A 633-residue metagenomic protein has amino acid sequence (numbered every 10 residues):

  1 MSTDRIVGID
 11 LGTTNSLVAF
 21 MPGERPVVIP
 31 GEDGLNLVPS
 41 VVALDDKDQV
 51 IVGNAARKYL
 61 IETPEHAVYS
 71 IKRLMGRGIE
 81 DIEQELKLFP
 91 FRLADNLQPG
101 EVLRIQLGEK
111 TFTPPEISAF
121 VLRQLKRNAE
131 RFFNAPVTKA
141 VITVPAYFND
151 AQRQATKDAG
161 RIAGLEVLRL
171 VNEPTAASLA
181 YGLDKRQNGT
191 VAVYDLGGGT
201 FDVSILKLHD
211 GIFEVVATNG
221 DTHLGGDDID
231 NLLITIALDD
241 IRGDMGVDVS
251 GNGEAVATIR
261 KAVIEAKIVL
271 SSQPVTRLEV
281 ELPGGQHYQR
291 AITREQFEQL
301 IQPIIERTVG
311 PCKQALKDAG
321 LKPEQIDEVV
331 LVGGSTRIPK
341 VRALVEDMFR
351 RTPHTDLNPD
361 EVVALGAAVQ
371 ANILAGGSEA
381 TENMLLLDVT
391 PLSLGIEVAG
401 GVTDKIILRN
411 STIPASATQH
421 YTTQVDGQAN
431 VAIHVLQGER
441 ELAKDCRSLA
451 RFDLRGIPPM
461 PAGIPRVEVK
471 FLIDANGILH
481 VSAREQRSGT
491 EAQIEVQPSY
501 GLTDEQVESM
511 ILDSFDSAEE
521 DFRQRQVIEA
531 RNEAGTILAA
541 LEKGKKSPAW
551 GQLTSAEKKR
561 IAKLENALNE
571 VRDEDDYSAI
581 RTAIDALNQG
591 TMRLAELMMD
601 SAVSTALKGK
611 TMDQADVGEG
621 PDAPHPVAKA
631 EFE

Functional and structural regions predicted by a protein language model:
M1-L86, A94-P99, Q106-T111, P115-F120 (+1 more regions): Oxyanion-binding/catalytic loops of NTP- or PPi-dependent enzymes
